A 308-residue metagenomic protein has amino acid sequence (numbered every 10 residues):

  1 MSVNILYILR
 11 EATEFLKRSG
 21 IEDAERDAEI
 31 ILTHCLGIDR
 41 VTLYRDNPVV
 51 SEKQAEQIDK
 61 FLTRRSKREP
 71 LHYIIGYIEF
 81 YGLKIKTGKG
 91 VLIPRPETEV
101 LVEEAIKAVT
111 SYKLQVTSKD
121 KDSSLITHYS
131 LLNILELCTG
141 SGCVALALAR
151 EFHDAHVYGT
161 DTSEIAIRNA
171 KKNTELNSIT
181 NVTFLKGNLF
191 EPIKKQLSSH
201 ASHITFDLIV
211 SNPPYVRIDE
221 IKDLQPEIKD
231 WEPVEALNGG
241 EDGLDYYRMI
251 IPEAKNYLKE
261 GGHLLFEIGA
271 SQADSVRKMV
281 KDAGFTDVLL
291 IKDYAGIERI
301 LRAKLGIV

Functional and structural regions predicted by a protein language model:
M1-L36, R40-V41, P48-V50: Non-catalytic accessory regions of SAM-dependent methyltransferases
L16, V109, T174, A254 (+1 more regions): Conserved hydrophobic residues forming the short capping helix/wall of the S-adenosyl-L-methionine
I31, R68, T98, V144 (+5 more regions): Residue-level signal for inorganic ion chemistry
T33-A108: Conserved AdoMet
K84, H156, N181-T183, T286-L289: Conserved beta-strand segments of alpha/beta enzyme cores
V100-Y112, Y129-A201, T205-D223, M249: Conserved SAM/SAH cofactor-binding pocket of Class I
Y215-D245: Mobile active-site "lid"/loop adjacent to the S-adenosyl-L-methionine
E241-L305: Conserved Class I SAM-dependent methyltransferase catalytic core
